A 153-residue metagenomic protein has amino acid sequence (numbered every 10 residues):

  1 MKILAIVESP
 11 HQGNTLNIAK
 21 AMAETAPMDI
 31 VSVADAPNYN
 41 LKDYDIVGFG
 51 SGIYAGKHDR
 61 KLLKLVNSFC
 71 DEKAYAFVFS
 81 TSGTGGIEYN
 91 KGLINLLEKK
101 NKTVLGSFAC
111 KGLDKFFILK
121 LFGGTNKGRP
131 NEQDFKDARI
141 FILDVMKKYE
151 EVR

Functional and structural regions predicted by a protein language model:
I3-I6, P10, L16-N17, A23-V31 (+1 more regions): FMN-binding flavodoxin-like domain, especially the glycine-rich phosphate-binding loop
A34: N-terminal glycine-/serine-/threonine-rich phosphate-binding loop
P37-D43: Short amphipathic alpha-helix with an adjacent loop that forms part of the alpha/beta core around
